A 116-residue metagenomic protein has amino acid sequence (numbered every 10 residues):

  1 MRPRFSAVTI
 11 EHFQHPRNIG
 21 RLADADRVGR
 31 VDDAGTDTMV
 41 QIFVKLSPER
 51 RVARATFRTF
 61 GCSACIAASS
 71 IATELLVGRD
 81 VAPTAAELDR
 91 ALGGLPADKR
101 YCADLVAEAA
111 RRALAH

Functional and structural regions predicted by a protein language model:
M1-A23, V28-G29, I71-E74, R79-H116: C-terminal binding/interaction regions
E11-V52, T56: Structured beta-strand/loop patches that form or line metal/cofactor-binding pockets in enzymes
R50-F60, R90-G93: Immediate flanking context of iron-sulfur cluster ligation sites
T59-A68: Short, thiol/selenol-centered motifs that function as redox-active sites or metal-ligating centers
